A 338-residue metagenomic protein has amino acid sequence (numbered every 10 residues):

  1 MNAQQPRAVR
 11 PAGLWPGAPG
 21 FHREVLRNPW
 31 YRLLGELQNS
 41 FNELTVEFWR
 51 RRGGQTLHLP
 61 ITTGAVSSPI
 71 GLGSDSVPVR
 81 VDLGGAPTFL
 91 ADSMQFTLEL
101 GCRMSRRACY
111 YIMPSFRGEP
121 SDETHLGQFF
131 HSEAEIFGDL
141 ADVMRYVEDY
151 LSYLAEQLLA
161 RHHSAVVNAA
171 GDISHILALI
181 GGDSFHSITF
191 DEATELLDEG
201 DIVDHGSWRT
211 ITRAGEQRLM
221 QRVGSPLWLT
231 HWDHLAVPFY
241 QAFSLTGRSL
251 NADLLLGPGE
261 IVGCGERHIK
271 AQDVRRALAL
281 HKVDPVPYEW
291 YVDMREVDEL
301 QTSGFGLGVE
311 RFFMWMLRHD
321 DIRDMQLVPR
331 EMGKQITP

Functional and structural regions predicted by a protein language model:
M1-F137: Class II aminoacyl-tRNA synthetase-like tRNA-binding/catalytic domains
N28-R32, E99, Y110, A160-H163 (+3 more regions): Short, structured coil/loop segments at alpha-helix boundaries
N42, V46, R50, E148-A155 (+2 more regions): Generic solvent-exposed, charged/amphipathic alpha-helical segments that serve as macromolecular interface scaffolds
R50-Q55, E156, A160-S164, I202-V203 (+3 more regions): Intrinsically disordered or highly flexible coil/loop and linker segments, enriched in small and charged/polar residues
V66, L151, S164, Q326-P329: Flexible domain-boundary/linker segments
G73-R145, G182-P338: A translation/RNA-centric and nucleic-acid-associated enzymatic feature enriched in Class II aminoacyl-tRNA synthetases
L140-R161: Internal alpha/beta scaffold segment
A160-T189, L196: Long, charge-rich alpha-helical interaction segments
